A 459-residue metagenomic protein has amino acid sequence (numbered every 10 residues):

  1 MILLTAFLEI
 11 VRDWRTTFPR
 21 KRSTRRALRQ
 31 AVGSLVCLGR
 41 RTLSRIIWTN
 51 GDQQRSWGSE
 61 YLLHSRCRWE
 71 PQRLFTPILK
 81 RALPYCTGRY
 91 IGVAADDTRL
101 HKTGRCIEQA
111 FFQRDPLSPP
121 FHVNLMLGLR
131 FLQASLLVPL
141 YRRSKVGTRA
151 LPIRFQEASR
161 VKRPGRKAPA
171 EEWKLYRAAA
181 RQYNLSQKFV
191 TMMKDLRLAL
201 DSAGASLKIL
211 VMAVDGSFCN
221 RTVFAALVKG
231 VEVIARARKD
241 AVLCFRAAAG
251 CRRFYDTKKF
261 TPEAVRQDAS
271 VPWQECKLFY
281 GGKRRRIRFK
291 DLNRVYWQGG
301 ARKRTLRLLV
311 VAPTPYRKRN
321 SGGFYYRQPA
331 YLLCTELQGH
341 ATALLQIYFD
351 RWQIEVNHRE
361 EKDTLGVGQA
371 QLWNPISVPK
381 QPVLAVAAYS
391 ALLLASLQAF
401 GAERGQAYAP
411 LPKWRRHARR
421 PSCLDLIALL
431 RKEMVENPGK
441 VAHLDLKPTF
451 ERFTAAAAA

Functional and structural regions predicted by a protein language model:
M1-R15, A27-R29, G39, C106-I107 (+1 more regions): Single, function-defining residue in the core of a domain
M1-S65, P71: Gly/serine-rich nucleotide phosphate-binding loop at the start of the catalytic core of nucleotide/ADP-ribose-handling
R26, L38-T42, R55-S59, W69-I78 (+4 more regions): Generic alpha-helix structural propensity
N50, R68, G88, P120-N124 (+2 more regions): Short gly/ser-rich anion-binding loops that grip negatively charged ligand groups
L63-P164: Active-site-proximal, Lys/Arg-enriched surface segment that forms a nucleic-acid-binding/basic interface patch
